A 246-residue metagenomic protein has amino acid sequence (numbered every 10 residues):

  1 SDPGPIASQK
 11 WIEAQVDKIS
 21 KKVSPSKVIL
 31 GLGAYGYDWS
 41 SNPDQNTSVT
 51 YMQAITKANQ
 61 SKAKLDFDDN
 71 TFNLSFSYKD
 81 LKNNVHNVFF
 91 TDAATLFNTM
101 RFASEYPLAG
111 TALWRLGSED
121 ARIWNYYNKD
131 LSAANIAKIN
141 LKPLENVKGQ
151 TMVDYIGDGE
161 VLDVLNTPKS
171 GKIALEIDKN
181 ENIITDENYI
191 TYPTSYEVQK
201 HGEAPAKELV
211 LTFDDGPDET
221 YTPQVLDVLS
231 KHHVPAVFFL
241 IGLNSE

Functional and structural regions predicted by a protein language model:
S1-I6: Aromatic- and acid-rich polysaccharide-binding/catalytic face of secreted or lumenal carbohydrate-active enzymes
Q9-S20, M100, W124-N128, L226: Generic structural signal for well-ordered alpha-helices, preferentially at hydrophobic/aromatic core positions
Q15-V28, T99-A109, H232: A structural motif corresponding to the C-terminal end of an alpha-helix and its immediate exit/capping segment
K27-R101, N128-N135: Glycan-binding loop/region signatures in secreted carbohydrate-active enzymes
L30, A103, T111, D214 (+2 more regions): Conserved, mostly hydrophobic/aromatic
T99-K138: C-terminal/domain-terminus segments
A134-L211, D218-P223, K231: N-terminal pre-catalytic segment of deacetylase/amide-hydrolase enzymes
V210-L211, L226-E246: Short, well-structured secondary-structure segments
